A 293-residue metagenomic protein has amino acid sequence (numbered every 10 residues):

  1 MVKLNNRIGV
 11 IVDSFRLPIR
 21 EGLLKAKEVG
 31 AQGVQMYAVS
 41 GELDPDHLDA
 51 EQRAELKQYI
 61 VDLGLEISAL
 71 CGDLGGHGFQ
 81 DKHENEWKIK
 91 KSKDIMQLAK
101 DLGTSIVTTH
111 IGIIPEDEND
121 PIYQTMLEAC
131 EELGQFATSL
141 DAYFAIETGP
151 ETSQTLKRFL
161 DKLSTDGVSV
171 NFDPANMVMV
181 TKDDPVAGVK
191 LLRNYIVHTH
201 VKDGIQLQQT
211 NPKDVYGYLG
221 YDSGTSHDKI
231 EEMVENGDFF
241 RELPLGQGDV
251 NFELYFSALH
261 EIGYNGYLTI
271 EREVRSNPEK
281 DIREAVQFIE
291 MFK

Functional and structural regions predicted by a protein language model:
V2-L17: Boundary/entry segment of secreted carbohydrate-active catalytic domains
K3, P18-L24, Y59-D62, E66 (+2 more regions): Active-site acidic/histidine proton-transfer and metal-coordination neighborhood in alpha/beta enzyme cores
V10, L70, E128-D249, V286 (+1 more regions): Acidic/histidine-rich catalytic cores of soluble enzymes
F15-R16, T269-K280: A short, acidic, flexible beta-alpha connecting loop/helix-capping segment that sits on the rim of active
R20-V39, G103: Catalytic domains of carbohydrate-active enzymes, especially glycoside hydrolases
A26, V34, I60, A99 (+5 more regions): Conserved, mostly hydrophobic/aromatic
V29, D101-L102, N194, I262: Structural motif
Q35-I60, I111-E118: Glycine-rich, proline-tolerant flexible connector loops at the mouths of alpha/beta enzymes
